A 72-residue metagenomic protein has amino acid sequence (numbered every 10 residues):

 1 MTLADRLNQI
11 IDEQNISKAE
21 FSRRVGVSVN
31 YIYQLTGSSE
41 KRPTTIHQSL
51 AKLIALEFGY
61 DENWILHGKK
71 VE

Functional and structural regions predicted by a protein language model:
M1-R24: A short, Lys/Arg-rich alpha-helix, primarily the initiator
D12, G26, G37, K70: Residue-level detection of the helix-turn-helix DNA-binding "recognition helix"
A19, N30, N63: Key DNA-contact positions within bacterial/archaeal DNA-binding proteins
V27-Y33: Short, basic interhelical loop/turn and adjoining N-cap of the next helix at nucleic-acid- or acidic-partner-contacting
Q34, L56, N63-E72: Short, charged recognition helix plus adjacent turn of helix-turn-helix-like nucleic-acid-binding domains
E40-L56: Short, basic-rich loop-to-helix N-cap that marks the start of a DNA-contacting helix
